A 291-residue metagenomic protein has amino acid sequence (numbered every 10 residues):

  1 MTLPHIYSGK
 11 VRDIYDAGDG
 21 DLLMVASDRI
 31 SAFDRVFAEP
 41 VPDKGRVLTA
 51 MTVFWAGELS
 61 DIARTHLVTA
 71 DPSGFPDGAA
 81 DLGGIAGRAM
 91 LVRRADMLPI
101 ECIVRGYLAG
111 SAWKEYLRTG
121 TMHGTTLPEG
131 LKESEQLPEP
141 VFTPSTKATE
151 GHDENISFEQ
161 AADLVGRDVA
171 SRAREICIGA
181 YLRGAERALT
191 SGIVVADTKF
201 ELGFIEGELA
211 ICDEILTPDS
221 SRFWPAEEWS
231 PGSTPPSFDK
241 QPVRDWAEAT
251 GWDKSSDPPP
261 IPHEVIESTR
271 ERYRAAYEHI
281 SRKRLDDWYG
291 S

Functional and structural regions predicted by a protein language model:
M1-K147, D253-P260, E264-S291: Active-site loop/lid in soluble adenylation, ligation, and acyl-transfer enzymes
D21, M97-P99, G192-V195, E206-A210: Coil-to-beta-strand transition motifs
S27, I85, R183, A210-P218: Catalytic cores of nucleic-acid ligases and guanylyltransferases
R46, A50, D168, R172-G179 (+3 more regions): Generic recognition of stable, solvent-exposed alpha-helical segments in well-folded globular domains
V104, V195-I215: Conserved metal-phosphate-binding beta-hairpin within the catalytic cores of diverse ATP-dependent phosphoryl-transfer
Q136-R167: A short mid-domain helix/strand-loop element embedded in enzyme catalytic domains that forms or borders the active-site
V165-A196: A long amphipathic alpha-helix within ATP-dependent nucleotide-binding catalytic cores
I215-A276: C-terminal helix-cap and adjacent tail motif
